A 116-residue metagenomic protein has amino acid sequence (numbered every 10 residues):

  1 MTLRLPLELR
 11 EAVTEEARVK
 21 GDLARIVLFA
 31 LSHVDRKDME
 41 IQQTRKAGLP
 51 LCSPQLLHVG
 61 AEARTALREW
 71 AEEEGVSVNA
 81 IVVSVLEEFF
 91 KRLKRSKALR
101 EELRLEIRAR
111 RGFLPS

Functional and structural regions predicted by a protein language model:
P6-I26, A61-A80, S84, E102: Surface-exposed, Lys/Arg-rich phosphate-binding patches that contact polyanionic backbones
G21-T44, V76-R100: Short, basic amphipathic alpha-helical segments that act as recognition/interaction helices in nucleic-acid-binding
K37-E73, R92-S116: Short, positively charged interaction helices/loops
